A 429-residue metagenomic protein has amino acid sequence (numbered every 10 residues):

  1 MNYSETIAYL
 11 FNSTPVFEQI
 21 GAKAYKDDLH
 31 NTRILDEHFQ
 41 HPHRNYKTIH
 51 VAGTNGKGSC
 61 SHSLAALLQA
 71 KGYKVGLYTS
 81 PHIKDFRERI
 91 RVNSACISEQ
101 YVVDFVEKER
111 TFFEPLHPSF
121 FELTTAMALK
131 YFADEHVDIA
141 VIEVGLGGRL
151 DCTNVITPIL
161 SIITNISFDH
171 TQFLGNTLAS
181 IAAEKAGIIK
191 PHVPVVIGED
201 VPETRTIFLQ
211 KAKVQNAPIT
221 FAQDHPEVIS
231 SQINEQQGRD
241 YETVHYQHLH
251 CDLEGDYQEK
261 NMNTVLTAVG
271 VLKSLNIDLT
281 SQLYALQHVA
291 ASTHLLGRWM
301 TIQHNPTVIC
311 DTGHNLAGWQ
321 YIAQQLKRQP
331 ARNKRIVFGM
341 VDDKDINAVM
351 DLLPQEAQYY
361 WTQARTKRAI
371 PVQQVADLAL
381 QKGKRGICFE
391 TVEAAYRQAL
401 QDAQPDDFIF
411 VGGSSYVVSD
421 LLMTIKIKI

Functional and structural regions predicted by a protein language model:
M1-G53, C60-H62, A66-K71: Short functional linear segments
A22-L29, I34-E37, H41-R44, A70-I156 (+2 more regions): ATP-dependent carboxylate-amine ligase catalytic core
L64, R149-I159, L422-K426: Short Gly/Thr/Asp-enriched flexible loops that form oxyanion-binding sites at enzyme active sites
Y78, P194-E199, I336-F338, A357-R365: Short internal beta-strands
P118, V137-D138, A331, Q404-D406: Short, high-confidence coil segments that cap the C-terminus of an alpha-helix and link into the following beta-strand
D134, I139-V144, C152-I162, I166-H170 (+2 more regions): Nucleotide phosphate-binding/pyrophosphate-handling subdomain across enzymes that bind or process nucleotide phosphates
I139-E143, L160-L249, M262, L266-T280: Acidic, Mg2+-coordinating active-site environments of NTP-dependent enzymes
V201-K211, N216-T220, I229, T307-V308 (+2 more regions): C-terminal helical cap/extension that packs against the catalytic core of soluble nucleotide-cofactor enzymes
